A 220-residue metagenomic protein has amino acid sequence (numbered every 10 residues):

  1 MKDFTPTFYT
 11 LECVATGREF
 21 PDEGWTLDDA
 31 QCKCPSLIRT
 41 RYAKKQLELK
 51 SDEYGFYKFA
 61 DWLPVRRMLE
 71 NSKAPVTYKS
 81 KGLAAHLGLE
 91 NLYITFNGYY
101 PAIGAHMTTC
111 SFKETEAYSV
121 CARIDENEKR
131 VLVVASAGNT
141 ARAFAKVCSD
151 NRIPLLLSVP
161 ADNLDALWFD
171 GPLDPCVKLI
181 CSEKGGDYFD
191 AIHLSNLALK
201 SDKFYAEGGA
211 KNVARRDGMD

Functional and structural regions predicted by a protein language model:
M1-D220: PLP-dependent amino-acid enzyme catalytic core
